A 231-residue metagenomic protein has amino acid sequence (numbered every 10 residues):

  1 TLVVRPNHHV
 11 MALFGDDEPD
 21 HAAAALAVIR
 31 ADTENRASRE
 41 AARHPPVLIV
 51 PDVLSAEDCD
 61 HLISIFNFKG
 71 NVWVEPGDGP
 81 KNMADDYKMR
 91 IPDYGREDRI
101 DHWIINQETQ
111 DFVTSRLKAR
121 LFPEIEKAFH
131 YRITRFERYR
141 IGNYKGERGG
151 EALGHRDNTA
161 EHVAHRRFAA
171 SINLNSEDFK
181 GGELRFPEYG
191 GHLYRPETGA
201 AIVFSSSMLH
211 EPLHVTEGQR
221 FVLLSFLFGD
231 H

Functional and structural regions predicted by a protein language model:
T1-F14: A short, hydrophobic beta-strand/beta-hairpin element that forms part of a small beta-sheet core
P6-H8, E18-A169, N173-A201, S207-H231: Fe(II)/2-oxoglutarate oxygenase catalytic core
